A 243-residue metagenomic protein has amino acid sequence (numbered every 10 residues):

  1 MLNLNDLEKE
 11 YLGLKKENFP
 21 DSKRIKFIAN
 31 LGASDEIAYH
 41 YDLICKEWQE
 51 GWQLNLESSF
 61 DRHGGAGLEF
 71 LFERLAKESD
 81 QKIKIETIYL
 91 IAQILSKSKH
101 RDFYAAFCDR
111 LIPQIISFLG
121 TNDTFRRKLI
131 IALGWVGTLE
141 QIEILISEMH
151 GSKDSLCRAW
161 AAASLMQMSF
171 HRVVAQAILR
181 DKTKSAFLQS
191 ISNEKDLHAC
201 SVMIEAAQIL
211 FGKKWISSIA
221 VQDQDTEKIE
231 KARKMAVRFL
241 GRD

Functional and structural regions predicted by a protein language model:
L2-K9, I28-I44, G65-A76, K97-F118 (+3 more regions): Amphipathic alpha-helical scaffolding segments comprising HEAT/armadillo-like alpha-solenoid repeats
K15, I44-W48, F60, L75-S79 (+4 more regions): Alpha-solenoid helical repeat architecture
K23-F27, W52-L56, T87, L129 (+3 more regions): Conserved hydrophobic register position within alpha-solenoid helical repeats
H40-G51, K84-I94, S117-G120, A159-M166: HEAT-repeat alpha-solenoid elements in large eukaryotic scaffold proteins
K46-E50, G65, D80-K82, D123-T124 (+5 more regions): Alpha-helix N-cap/helix-start positions at coil->helix boundaries
D61, A92-S96, G134, M166-Q167 (+1 more regions): Structural signature of alpha-helical solenoid repeat scaffolds
I83-I88, F125-L129, S155-A163, L197-Q208: Alpha-helical solenoid repeats of the armadillo/HEAT superfamily in eukaryotic scaffolding/adaptor proteins
Q208-D243: Eukaryotic acidic, Ser/Thr-rich intrinsically disordered low-complexity regions
